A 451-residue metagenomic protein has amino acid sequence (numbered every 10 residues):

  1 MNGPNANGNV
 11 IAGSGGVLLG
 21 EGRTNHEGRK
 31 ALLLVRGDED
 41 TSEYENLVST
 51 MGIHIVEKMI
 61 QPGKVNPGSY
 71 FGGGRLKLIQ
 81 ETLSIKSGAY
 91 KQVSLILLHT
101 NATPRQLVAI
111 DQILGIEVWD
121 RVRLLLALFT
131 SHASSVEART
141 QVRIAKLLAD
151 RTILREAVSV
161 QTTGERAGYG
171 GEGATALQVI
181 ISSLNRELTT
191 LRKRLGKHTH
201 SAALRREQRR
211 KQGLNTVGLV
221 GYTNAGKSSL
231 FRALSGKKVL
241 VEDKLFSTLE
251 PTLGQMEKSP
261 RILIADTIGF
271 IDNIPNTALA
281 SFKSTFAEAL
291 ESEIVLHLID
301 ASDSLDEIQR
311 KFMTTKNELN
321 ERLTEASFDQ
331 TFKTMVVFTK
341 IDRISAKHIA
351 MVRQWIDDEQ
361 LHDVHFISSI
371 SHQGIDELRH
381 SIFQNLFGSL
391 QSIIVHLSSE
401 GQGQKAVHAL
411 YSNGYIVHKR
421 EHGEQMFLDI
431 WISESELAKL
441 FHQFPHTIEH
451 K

Functional and structural regions predicted by a protein language model:
M1-A127, I448-K451: N-terminal accessory targeting/assembly segments
N2-L32, R151-A225, F231-R232, N320-K451: C-terminal-of-GTPase-core extension/linker across diverse P-loop GTPases
G20, T41-S49, E81-Y90, N101-E117 (+2 more regions): Conserved C-terminal guanine-recognition region of P-loop GTPase G domains, centered on the G4
L33-R36, K58-P62, L97-H99, H297-D300 (+3 more regions): Conserved beta-strand segments of the P-loop GTPase G domain that flank and frequently precede/overlap
D38-E39, G63-K64, N101-P104, R123-A127 (+6 more regions): Conserved nucleotide-binding/hydrolysis micro-motifs of P-loop NTPases
V65-G68, H132, K238, I268-A278 (+1 more regions): Flexible beta-alpha connector loops of hexameric P-loop NTPases
L124-V142: Short alpha-helix plus adjacent loop in nuclease-associated cores
R209-N215, R232-L263, I271-A287: Switch I (effector-binding) loop of TRAFAC-class P-loop GTPase G-domains
